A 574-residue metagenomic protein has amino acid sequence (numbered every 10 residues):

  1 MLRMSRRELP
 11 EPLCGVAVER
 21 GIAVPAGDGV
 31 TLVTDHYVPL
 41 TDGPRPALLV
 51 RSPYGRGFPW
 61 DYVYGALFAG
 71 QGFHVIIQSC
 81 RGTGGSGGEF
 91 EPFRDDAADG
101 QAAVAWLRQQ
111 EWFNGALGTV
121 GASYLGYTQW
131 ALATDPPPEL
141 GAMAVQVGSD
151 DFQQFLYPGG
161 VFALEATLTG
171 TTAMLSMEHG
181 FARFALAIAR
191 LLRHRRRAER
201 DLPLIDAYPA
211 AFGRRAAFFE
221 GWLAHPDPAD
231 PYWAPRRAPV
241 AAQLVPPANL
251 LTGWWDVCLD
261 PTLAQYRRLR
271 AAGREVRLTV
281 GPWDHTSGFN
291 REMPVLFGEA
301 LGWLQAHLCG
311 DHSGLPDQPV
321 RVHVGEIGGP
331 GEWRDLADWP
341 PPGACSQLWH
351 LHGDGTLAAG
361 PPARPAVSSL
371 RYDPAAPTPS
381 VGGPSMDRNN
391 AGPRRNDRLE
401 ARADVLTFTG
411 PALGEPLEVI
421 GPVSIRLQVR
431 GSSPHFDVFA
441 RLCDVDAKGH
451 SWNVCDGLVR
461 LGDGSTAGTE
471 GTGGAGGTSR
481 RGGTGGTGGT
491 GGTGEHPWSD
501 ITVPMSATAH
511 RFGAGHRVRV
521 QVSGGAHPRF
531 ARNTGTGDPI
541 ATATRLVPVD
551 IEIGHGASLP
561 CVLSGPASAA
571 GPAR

Functional and structural regions predicted by a protein language model:
L2-L9, V18-A23, A271, L296 (+3 more regions): Glycine/threonine-rich phosphate-binding loop and adjacent beta-strand/alpha-helix elements that clamp
G27-V38: A short loop-to-beta-strand scaffold at the N-terminal edge of the catalytic core in hydrolase folds
T41-R45, V50-Q78, T83-G87, C258 (+1 more regions): Short substrate-entry loop that stabilizes the transition state in hydrolases
G70, T134-Q243: Accessory cap/linker subdomain of secreted extracellular hydrolases
E91-E111: Alpha/beta-hydrolase active-site loop
E111-Y124: Alpha/beta-hydrolase fold nucleophile elbow
L125-P137: Short glycine-enriched nucleophile-adjacent loop and the immediately C-terminal alpha-helix near the catalytic center
L244, L250-T252: Short beta-strand/loop motif that positions the catalytic acidic residue of the alpha/beta-hydrolase fold
